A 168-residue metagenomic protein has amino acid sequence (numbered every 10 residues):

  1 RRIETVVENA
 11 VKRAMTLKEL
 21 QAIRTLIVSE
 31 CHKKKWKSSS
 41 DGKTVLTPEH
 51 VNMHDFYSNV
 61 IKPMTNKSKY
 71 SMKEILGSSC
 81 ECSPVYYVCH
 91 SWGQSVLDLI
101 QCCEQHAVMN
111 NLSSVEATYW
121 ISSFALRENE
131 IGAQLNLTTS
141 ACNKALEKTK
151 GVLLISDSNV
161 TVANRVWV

Functional and structural regions predicted by a protein language model:
R1-V168: The feature represents the membrane-entry module of six-transmembrane cation channels
